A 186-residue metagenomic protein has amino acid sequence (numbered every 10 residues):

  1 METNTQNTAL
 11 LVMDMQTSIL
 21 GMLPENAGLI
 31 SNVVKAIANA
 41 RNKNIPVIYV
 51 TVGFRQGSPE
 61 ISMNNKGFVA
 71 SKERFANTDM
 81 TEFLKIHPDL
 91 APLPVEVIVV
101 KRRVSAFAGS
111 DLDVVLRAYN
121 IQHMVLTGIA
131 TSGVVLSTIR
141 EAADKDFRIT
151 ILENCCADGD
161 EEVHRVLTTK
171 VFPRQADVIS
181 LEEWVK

Functional and structural regions predicted by a protein language model:
M1-A9, K35-K43, V69-K186: Active-site-adjacent betaalpha module
A9-M15: Acidic-leg catalytic submotif of subtilisin-like serine proteases
M15, V52-F54, N154: Active-site loop/turn elements of alpha/beta-hydrolase fold enzymes, especially the short glycine-/histidine-rich
T17-G21: Short acidic, Gly/Ser-rich segments with clustered Asp/Glu that frequently serve as metal-coordination loops in enzyme
L23-A40: …and closely analogous acidic/polar surface helices at protein-protein or active-site interfaces in A-domain-like
A40-P59: Von Willebrand factor
S58-K66: Short, flexible, mixed-charge acidic loops at enzyme active sites
